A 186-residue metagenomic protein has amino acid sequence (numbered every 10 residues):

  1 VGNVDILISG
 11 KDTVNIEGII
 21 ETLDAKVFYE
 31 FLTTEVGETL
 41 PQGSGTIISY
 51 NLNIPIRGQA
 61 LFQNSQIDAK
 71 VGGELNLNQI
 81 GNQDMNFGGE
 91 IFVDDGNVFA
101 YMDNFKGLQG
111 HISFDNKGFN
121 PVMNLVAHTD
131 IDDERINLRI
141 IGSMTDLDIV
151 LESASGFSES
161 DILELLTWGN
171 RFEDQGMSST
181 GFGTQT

Functional and structural regions predicted by a protein language model:
V1-T180: Strand-loop-strand
T180-T186: Extracytoplasmic gating/loop element in the C-terminal half of outer-membrane beta-barrel translocons and assembly
